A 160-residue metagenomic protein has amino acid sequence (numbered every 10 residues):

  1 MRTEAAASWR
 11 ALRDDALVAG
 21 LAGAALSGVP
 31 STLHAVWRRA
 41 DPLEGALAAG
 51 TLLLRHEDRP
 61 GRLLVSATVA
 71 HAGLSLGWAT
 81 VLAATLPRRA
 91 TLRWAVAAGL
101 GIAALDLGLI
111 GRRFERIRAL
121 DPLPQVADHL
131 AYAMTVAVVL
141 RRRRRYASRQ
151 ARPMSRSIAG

Functional and structural regions predicted by a protein language model:
M1-G160: Short amphipathic, positively biased membrane-proximal segments that drive organelle/inner-membrane targeting
